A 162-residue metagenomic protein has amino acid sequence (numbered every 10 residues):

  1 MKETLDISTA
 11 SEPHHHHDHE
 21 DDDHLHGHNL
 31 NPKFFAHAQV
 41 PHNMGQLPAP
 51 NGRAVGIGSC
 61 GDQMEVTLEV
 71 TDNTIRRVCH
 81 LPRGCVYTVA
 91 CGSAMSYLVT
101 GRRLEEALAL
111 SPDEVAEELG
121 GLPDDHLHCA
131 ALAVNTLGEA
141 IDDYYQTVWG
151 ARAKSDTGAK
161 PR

Functional and structural regions predicted by a protein language model:
M1-R162: Domain-level signature for proteins that mediate thiol-based redox and metal-cofactor handling
